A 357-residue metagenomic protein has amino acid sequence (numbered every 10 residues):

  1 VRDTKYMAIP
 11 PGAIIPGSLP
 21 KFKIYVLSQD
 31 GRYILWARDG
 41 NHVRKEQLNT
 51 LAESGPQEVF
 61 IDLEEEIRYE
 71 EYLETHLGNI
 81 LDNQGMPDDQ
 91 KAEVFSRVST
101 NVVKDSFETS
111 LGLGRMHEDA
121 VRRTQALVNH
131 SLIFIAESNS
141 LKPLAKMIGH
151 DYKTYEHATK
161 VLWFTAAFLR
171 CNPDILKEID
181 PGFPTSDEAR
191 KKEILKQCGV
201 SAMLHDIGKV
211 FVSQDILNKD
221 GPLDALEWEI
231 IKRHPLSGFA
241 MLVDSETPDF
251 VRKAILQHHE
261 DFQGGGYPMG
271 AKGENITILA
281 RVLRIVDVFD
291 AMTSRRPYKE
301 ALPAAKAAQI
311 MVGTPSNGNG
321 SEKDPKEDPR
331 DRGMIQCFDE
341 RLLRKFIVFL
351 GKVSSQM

Functional and structural regions predicted by a protein language model:
V1-R115, D119-Q125, F134, S138 (+2 more regions): Terminal helices and disordered tails flanking the catalytic cores of nucleotide-processing hydrolases
R44, L223-D224, P248, T277: Ser/Thr-centered flexible coil motifs
D82-K232, F239-E246, M357: Acidic/His-rich, divalent-metal-binding segments that scaffold phosphate/diphosphate chemistry
P184-E193, C198-A202, E229, L242-L283 (+2 more regions): Histidine/acidic-rich helix-loop-helix segments that form or flank divalent-metal centers in metalloenzyme catalytic
G208, D290-A291: Short acidic, Gly/Ser-rich segments with clustered Asp/Glu that frequently serve as metal-coordination loops in enzyme
V212-S213, G264, S294: Active-site-flanking alpha-helical
I216, A291-M292: Bateman (tandem CBS) regulatory domains
D287: Short conserved active-site loop signatures built around small residues
